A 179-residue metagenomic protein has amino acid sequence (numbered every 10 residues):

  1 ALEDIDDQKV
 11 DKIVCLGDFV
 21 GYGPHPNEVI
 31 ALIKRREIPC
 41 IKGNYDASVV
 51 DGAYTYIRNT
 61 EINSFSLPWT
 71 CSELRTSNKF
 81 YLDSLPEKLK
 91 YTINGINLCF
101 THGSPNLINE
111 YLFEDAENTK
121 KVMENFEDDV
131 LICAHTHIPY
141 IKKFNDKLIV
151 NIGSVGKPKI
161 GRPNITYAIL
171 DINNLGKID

Functional and structural regions predicted by a protein language model:
A1-K79, D83: Core catalytic region of metal-dependent phosphoesterases/phosphodiesterases, especially metallo-beta-lactamase-like
K9, S72-I141: His/acidic metal-ligating clusters that form di-metal
I13-D18, P39-N44, T101, V130-H137 (+1 more regions): Active-site neighborhood of phospho(di)ester-bond hydrolases with catalytic His/Asp-centered motifs
C15, S84, I93-N94, N145 (+1 more regions): Short, solvent-exposed coil/turn segments
G21, A47, P105, I138 (+1 more regions): Short, glycine/acidic-enriched loop or turn micro-motifs at the edges of active sites
H25-P26, V50-G52, E110, I141-F144 (+1 more regions): Short glycine-/acidic-enriched loop or helix-start segments at secondary-structure transitions that form or flank
Y91-C99, F144-L148, N174-I178: Beta-strand-turn-beta hairpins that frame and shape the catalytic cleft of phosphate-ester-processing enzymes
D115-L175: Conserved beta-sheet core of the metallophosphoesterase superfamily
